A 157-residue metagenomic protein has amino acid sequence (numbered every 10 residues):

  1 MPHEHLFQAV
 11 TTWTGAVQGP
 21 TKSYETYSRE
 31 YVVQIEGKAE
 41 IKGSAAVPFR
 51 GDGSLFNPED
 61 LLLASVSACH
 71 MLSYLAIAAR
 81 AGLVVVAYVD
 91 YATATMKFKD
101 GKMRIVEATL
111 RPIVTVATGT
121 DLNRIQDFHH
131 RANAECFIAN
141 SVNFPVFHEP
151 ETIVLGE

Functional and structural regions predicted by a protein language model:
M1-A64, L75-E157: Extended beta-strand/beta-hairpin segments
